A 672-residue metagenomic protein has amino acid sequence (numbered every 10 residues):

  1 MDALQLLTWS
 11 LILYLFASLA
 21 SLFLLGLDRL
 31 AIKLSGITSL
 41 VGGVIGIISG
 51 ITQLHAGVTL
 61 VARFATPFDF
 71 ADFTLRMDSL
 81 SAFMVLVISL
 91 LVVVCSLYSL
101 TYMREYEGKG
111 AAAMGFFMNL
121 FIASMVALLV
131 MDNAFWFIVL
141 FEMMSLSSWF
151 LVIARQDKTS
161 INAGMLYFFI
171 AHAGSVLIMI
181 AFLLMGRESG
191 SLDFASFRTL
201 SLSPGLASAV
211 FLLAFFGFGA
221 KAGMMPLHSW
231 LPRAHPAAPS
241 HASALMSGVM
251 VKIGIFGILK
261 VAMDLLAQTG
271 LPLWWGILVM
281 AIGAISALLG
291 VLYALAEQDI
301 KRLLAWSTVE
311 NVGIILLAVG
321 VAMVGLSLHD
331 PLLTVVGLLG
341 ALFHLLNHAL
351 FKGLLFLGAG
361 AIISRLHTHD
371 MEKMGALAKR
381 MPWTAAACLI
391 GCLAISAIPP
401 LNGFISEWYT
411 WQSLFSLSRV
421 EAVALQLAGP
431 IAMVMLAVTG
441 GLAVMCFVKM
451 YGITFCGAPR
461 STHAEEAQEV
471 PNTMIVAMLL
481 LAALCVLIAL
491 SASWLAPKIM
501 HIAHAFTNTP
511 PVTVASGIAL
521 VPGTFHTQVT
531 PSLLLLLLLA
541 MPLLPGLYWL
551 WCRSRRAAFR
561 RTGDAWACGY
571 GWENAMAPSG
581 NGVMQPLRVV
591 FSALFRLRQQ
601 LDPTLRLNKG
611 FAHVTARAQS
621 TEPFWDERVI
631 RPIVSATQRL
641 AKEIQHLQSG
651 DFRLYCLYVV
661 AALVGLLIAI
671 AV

Functional and structural regions predicted by a protein language model:
D2-T8, L19-F116, E188-S201, H501 (+1 more regions): Transmembrane helix-loop-helix hairpins at membrane boundaries of multipass inner-membrane proteins
W9-D28, G219, G223, A287: N-terminal signal-anchor/start-transfer transmembrane helix
S18-L22, M450, L543-R553, L666-A671: Alpha-helical transmembrane segments
I37-I51, H172-I180, C388-P400, A477-M500 (+1 more regions): Hydrophobic alpha-helical membrane-insertion segments
L60-D69, A195-T199, L332, Y409-V423 (+1 more regions): Membrane-interfacial helical/loop segments at transmembrane boundaries in membrane proteins
T74-S89, P204-F218, A349, A424-G440 (+1 more regions): Hydrophobic alpha-helical transmembrane segments
V94-F137, S147-E469: Hydrophobic transmembrane alpha-helices and their helix-loop junctions in integral membrane proteins
L495-L539, L550-V672: Aromatic-capped, Gly/Pro-kinked transmembrane alpha-helices
